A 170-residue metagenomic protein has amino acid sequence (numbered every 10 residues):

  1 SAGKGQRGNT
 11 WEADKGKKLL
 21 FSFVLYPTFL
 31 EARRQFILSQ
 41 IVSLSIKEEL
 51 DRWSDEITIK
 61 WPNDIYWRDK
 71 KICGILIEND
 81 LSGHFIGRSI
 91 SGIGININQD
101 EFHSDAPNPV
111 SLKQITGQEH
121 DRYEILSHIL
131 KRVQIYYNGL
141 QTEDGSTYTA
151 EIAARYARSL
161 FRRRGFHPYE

Functional and structural regions predicted by a protein language model:
G3: Phosphate/pyrophosphate-binding loops and the adjoining catalytic core of nucleotide-dependent enzymes
Q6-T28, L38-S39: DPxDG-like acidic metal-binding loop motif
T28-R33, I37-I57, W67-E170: Long, positively charged amphipathic alpha-helical accessory segments at protein N-termini or as interdomain linkers
I59-W61: Short loop/edge segments at beta-strand edges and connector loops that shape dinucleotide/nucleotide cofactor-binding
